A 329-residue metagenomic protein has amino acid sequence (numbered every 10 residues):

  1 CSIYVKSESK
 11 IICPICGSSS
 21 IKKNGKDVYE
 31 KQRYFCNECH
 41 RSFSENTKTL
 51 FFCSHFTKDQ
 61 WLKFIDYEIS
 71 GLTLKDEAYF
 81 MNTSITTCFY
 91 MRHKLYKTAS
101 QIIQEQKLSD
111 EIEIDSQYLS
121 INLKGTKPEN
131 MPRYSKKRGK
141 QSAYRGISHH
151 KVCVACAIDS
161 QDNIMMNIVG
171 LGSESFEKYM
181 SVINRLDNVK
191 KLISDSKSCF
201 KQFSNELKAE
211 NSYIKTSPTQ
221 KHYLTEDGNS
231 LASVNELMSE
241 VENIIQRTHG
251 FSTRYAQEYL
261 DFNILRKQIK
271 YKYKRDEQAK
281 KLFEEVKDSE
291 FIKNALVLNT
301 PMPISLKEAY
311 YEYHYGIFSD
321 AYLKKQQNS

Functional and structural regions predicted by a protein language model:
C1-S329: Residue-level recognition of single "structural anchor" positions that define or cap local secondary structure
